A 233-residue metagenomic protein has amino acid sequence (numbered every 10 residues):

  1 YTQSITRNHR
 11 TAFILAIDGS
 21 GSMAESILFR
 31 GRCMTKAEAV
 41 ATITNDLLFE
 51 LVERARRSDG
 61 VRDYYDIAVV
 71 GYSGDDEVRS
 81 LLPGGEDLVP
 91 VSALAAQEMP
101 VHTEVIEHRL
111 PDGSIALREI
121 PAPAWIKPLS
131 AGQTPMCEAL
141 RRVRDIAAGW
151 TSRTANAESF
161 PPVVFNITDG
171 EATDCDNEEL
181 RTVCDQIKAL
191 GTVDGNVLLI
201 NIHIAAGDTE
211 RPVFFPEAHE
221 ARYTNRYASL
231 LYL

Functional and structural regions predicted by a protein language model:
Y1-L233: Acidic, low-complexity intrinsically disordered regions
